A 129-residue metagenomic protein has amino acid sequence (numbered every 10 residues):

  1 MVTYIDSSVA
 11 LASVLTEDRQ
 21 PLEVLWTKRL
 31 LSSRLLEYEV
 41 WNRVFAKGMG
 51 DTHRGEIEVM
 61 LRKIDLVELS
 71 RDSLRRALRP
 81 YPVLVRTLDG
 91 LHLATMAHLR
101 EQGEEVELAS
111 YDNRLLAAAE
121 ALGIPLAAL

Functional and structural regions predicted by a protein language model:
M1-L36, V44-E56, I124: Short, well-structured N-terminal submotif of metal-dependent ribonuclease cores
V2, S32-S33, E37, H98-L129: Acidic, PIN/NYN-like endoribonuclease modules and their adjacent C-terminal/linker elements
I5, S32, E68, T87-G90 (+1 more regions): Short beta-strand scaffold positions
A10, L36, S73, H92 (+1 more regions): Alpha-helix capping/helix-boundary segments
A12, N42, R75, L116-A117: Alpha-helical elements of the RecA-like P-loop NTPase motor core of helicases
R62-T95: Acidic catalytic patch
